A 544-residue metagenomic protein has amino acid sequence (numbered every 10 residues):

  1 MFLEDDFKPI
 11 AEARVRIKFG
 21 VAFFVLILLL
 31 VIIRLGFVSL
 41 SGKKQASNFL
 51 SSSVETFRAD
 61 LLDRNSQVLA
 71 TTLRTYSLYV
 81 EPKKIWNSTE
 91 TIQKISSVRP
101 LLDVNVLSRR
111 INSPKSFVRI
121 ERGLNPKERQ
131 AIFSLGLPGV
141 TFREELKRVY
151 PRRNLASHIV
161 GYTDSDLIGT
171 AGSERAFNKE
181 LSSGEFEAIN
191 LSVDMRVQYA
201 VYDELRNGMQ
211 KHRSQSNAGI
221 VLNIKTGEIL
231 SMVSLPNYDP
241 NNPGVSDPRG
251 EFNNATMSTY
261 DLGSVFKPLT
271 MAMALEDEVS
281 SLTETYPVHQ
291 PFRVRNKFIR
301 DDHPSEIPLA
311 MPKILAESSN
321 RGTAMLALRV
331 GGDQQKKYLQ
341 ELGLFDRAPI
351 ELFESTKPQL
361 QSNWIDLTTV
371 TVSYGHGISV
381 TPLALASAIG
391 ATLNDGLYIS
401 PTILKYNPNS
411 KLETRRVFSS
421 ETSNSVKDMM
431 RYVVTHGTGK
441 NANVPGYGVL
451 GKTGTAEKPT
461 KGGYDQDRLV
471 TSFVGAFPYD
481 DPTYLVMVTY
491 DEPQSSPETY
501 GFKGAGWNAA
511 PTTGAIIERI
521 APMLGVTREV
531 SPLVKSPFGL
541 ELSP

Functional and structural regions predicted by a protein language model:
M1-D5, V68-A70, N217-G219, N223-S264 (+4 more regions): Beta-lactam-recognizing serine transpeptidase/beta-lactamase-like catalytic domain environment
M1-P243, N254, D333-F345, Y464-D465 (+1 more regions): Periplasmic/cell-envelope proteins involved in peptidoglycan metabolism and beta-lactam response
